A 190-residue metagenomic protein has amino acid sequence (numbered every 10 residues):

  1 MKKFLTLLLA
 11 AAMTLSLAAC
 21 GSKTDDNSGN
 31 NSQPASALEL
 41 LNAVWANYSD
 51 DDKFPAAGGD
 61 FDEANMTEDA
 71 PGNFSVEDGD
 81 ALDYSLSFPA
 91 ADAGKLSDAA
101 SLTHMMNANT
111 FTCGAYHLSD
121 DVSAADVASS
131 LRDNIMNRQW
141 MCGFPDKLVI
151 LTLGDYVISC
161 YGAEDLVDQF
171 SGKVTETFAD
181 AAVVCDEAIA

Functional and structural regions predicted by a protein language model:
K2-A10, T14: Sec-dependent signal peptide recognition, specifically the positively charged N-region followed immediately by
L15-A19: C-terminal motif of bacterial Sec signal peptides marking the signal peptidase cleavage site
G21-T24: Bacterial signal peptide processing site
N27-S49: Post-signal peptide N-terminal segment of mature Sec-exported envelope proteins
A35, L118-A125, D168: Soluble non-cytosolic domains of exported or imported proteins
N42-H104, S123-Q139, C185: Surface-exposed, low-hydrophobicity interaction/linker segments
M105-N107, L118, C142-A190: A short, solvent-exposed beta-edge/loop patch
T110-D120: A short acidic-to-branched-hydrophobic micro-motif
